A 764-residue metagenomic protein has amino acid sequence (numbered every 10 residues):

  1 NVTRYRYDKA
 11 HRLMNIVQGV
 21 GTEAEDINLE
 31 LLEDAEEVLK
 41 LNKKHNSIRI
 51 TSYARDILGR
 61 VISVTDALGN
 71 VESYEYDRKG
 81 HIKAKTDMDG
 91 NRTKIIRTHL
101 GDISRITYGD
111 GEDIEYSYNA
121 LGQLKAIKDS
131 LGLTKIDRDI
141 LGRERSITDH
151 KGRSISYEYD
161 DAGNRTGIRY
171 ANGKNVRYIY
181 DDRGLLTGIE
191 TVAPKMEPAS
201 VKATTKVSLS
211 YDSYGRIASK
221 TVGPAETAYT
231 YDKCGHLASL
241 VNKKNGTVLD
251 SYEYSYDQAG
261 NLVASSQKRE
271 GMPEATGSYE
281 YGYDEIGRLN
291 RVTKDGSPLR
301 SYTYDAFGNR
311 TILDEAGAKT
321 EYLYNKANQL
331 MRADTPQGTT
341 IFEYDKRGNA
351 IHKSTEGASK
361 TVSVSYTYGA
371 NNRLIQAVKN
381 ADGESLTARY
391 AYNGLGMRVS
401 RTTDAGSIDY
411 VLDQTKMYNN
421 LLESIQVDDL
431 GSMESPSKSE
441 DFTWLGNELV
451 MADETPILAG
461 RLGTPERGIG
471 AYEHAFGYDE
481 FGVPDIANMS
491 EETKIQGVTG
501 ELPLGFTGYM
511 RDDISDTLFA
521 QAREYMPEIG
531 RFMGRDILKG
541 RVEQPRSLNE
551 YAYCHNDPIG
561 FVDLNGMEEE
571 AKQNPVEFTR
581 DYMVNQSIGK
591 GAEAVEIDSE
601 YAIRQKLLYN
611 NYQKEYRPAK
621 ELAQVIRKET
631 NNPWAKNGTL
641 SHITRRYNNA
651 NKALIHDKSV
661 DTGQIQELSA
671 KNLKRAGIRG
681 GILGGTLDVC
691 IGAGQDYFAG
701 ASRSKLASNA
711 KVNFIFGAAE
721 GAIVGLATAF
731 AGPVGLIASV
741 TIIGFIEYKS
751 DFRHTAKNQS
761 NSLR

Functional and structural regions predicted by a protein language model:
V2-R6, A10, M14-N15, S52-L58 (+27 more regions): Residue-level markers of secondary-structure register and packing in elongated scaffolds
G21-I50, A193-T204, R269-S278, A358-S363 (+2 more regions): Intrinsically disordered, low-complexity Ser/Thr- and acidic-rich flexible linkers and loops, especially at boundaries
L504-M510: Two-metal-ion RNase H-like nuclease active-site motif
L538, V562-E577: Polybasic, low-complexity binding patches
R541-R546: Short linker/helix segments within small regulatory modules
M583-E600, I626, T630-Y647, D661-I665 (+2 more regions): Membrane-active amphipathic alpha-helices enriched in small hydrophobic residues
K590, I597, Q605-A619, A623 (+1 more regions): Long amphipathic alpha-helices with heptad-repeat character, especially coiled-coil-forming segments used
